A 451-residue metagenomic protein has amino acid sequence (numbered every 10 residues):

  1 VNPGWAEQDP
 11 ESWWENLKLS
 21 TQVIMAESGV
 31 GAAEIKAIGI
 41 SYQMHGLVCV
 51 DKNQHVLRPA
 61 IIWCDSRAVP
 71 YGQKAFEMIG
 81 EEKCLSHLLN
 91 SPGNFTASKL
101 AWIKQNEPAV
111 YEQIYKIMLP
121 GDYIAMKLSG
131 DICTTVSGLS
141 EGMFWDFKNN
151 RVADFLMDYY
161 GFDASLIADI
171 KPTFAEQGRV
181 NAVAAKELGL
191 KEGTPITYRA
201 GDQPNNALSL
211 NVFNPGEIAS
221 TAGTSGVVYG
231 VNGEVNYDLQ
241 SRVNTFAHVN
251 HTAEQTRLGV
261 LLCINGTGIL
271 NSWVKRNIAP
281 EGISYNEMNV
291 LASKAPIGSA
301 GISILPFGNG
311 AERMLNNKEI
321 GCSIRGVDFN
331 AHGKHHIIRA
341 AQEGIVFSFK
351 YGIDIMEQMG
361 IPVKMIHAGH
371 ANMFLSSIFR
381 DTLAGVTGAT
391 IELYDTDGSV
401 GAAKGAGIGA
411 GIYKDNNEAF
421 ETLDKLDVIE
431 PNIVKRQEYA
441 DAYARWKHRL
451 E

Functional and structural regions predicted by a protein language model:
V1-R58, P70, K74, S86 (+7 more regions): N-terminal glycine/serine-rich phosphate-binding loop of ATP-dependent small-molecule kinases, especially carbohydrate
N2-Q8, P172, K334, R339-G344: N-terminal short leaders/motifs
G4-W5, A26-W63, L89-N94, G121 (+3 more regions): Short beta-strand-loop/turn "lid" adjacent to the catalytic site in phosphate-handling enzymes
W5, W13-W14, W63, W102 (+2 more regions): Signature tryptophan residues that serve as conserved aromatic anchors
D9, D65, D202: Short, conserved phosphate/pyrophosphate- and ester-handling motifs at nucleotide-, phospho-/glycolipid
P10, W14-L17, I40, A68 (+4 more regions): Generic structural signal for well-ordered secondary structure
V69, F76-C133, G138, M143-G161 (+1 more regions): Active-site core segments that coordinate phosphate-bearing ligands/cofactors across diverse enzyme families
L166, P172, Q203: Extracytoplasmic ligand-binding clamshell segments of periplasmic binding protein
